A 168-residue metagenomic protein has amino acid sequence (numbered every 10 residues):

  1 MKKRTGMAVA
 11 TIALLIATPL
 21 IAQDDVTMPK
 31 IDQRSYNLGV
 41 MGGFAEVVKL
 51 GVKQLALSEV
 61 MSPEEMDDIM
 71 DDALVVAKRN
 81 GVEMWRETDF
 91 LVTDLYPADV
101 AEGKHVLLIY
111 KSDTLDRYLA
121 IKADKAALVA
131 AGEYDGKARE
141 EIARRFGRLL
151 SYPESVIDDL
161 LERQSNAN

Functional and structural regions predicted by a protein language model:
M1-V9: Bacterial N-terminal signal peptides that target proteins for export
R4, Y152-S155: Surface-exposed loop/turn and secondary-structure junction residues enriched for glycine/proline
A10-L14: Hydrophobic helical h-region of N-terminal Sec-dependent signal peptides in bacterial secretory/periplasmic proteins
A17-T18: N-terminal signal peptide c-region/cleavage motif recognized by signal peptidases
D24-A126, A131-Y134, R145, E154-E162: A conserved ligand/cofactor-binding region detector
Y134-E140, L149: Short acidic alpha-helix initiation/capping motifs at coil-to-helix transition points, especially at protein N-termini
E162-N168: Activation targets extended, charge/polar-rich intrinsically disordered C-terminal tails
